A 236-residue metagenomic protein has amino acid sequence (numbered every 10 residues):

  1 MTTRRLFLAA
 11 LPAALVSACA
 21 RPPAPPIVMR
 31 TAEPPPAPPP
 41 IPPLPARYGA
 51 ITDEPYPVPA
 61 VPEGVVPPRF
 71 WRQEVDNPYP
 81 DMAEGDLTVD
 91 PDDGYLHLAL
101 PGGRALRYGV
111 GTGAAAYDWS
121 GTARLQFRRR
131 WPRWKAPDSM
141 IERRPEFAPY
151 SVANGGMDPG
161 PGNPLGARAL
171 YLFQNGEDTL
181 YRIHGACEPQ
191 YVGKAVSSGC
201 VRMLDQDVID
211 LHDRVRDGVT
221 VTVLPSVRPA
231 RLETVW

Functional and structural regions predicted by a protein language model:
T2-W236: N-terminal pre-domains immediately preceding structured catalytic cores
